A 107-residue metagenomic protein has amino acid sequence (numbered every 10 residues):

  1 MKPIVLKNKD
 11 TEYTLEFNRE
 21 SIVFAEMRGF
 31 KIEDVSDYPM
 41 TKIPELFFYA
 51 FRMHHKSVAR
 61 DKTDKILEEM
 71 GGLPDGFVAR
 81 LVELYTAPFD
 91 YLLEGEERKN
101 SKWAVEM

Functional and structural regions predicted by a protein language model:
M1-K9, I22-D37, T41, S57-M107: Charged interaction scaffolds used for protein-protein
Y13-L15: Short, isolated positions in well-ordered beta-strands
N18: Residue-level signal for threonine
P44-E45: Extended, low-complexity alpha-biased scaffolding regions
F48-Y49: Generic alpha-helical structural context detector
R52-H55: Extended, low-hydrophobicity segments enriched in charged/polar residues
